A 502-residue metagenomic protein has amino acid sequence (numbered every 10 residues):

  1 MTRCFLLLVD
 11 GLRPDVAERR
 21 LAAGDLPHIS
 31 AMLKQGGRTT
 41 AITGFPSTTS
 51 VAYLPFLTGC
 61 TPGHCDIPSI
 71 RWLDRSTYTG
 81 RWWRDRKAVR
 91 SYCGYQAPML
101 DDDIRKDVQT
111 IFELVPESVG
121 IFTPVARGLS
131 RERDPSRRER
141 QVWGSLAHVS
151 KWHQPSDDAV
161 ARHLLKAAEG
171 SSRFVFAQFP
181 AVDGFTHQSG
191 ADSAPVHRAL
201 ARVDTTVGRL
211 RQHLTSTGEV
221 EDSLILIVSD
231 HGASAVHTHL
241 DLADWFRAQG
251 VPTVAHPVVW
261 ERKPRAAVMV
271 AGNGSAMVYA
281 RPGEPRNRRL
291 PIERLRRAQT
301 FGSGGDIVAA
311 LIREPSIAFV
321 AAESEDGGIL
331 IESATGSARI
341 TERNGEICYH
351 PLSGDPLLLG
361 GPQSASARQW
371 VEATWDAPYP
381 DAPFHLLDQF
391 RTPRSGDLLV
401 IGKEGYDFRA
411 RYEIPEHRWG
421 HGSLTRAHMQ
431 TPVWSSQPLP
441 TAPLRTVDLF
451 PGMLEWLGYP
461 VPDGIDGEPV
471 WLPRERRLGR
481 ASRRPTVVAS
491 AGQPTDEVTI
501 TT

Functional and structural regions predicted by a protein language model:
M1-G37, S47, I465: Active-site-proximal N-terminal segment of extracellular/periplasmic enzymes that hydrolyze or transfer
L6, R202-F246, P252, I329-E332 (+2 more regions): Metal-dependent active-site segment of extracytoplasmic phospho-/sulfohydrolases and closely related
L8, A41-I42, E117-T123, F174-Q178 (+4 more regions): A structural signal for short, well-ordered beta-strand segments and their strand-loop junctions that often border
D10-G11, S229-G232, E404: Active-site metal-binding loops of divalent metal-dependent hydrolases
R20-G24, P135-R137, G190-A194, H239-F246 (+3 more regions): Short secondary-structure boundary/capping segments
T48-V51, V220, H237-D241, F246 (+2 more regions): Short, solvent-exposed loop/turn segments at the edges of secondary structure
A52-A194, A199-R202, G328-A377, S395 (+1 more regions): His/Asp/Glu-rich, glycine-adjacent segments that coordinate divalent cations and/or stabilize oxyanion chemistry on
K263-P440, T446, F450, L478 (+2 more regions): Active-site neighborhoods of enzymes that stabilize oxyanions during catalysis
